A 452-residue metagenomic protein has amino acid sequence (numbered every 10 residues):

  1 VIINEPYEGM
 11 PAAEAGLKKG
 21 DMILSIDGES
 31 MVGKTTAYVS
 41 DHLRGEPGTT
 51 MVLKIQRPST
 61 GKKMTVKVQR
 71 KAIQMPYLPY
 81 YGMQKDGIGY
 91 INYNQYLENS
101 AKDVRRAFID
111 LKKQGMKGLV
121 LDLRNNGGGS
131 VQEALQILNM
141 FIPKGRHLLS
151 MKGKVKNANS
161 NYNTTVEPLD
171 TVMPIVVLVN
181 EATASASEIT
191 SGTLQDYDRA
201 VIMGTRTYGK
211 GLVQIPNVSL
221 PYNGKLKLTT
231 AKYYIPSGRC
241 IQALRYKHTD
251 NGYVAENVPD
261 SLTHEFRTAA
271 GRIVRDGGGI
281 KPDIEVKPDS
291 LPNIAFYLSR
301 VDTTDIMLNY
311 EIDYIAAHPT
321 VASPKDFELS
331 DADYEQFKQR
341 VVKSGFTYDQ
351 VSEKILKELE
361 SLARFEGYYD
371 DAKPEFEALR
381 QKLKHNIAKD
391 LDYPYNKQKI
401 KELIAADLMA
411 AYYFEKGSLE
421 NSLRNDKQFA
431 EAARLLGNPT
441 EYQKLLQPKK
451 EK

Functional and structural regions predicted by a protein language model:
I2-K19, L24-Y222, K232, N421: Cleft-lining beta-strand/loop regions that shape enzyme active-site pockets
G9, P79, N92, E98 (+9 more regions): Intrinsically disordered, low-complexity regions enriched in small/polar residues
A186, D198-R199, M203-T205, G209-R272 (+1 more regions): Polar, glycine-rich mid-to-C-terminal structural blocks that act as macromolecule-binding/assembly scaffolds
C240-K452: Conserved functional hotspot residues or short segments at active or partner-binding sites across diverse domains
